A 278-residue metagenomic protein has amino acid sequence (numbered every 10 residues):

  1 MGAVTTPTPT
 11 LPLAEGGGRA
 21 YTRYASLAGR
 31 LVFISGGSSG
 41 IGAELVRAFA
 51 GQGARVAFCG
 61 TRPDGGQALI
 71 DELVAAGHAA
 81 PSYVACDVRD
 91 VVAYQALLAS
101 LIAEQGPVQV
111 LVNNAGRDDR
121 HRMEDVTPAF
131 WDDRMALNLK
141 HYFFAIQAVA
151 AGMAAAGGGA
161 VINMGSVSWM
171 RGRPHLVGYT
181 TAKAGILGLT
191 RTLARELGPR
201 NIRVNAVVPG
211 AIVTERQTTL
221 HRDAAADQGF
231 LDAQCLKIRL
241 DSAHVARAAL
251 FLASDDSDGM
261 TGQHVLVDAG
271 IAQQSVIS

Functional and structural regions predicted by a protein language model:
T10, G18-T22, R171, L250 (+1 more regions): Short C-terminal tail/terminal secondary-structure segment of NAD(P)H-dependent dehydrogenase/reductase domains
L31, S38-S39: Conserved glycine-rich cofactor-binding loop
R122-M123, T127-M135, F230: Substrate-binding pocket helix/loop in short-chain dehydrogenase/reductase
I146, A182, T190: Active-site helix of classical SDR
I146, I202, R239-V267, A272: C-terminal substrate-recognition "lid" of short-chain dehydrogenase/reductases
A151, R195-P199, D258: Alpha-helical segment proximal to the catalytic Tyr-Lys
S166: Residue(s) in the substrate-gating loop at a strand-loop-helix junction that position the organic substrate next
